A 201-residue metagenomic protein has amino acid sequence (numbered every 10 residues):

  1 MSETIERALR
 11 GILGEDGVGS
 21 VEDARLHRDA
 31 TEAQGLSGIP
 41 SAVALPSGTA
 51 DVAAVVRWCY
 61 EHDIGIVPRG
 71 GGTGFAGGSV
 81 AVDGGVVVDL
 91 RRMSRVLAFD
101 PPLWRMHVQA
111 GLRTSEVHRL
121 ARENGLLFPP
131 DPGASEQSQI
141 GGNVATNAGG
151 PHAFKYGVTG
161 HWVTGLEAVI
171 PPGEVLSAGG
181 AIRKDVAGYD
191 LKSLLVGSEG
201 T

Functional and structural regions predicted by a protein language model:
M1-R57, G74-W104, G133: N-terminal flexible segment immediately upstream of the FAD-binding catalytic core in FAD-dependent oxidoreductases
I5, I12, I39, I64-I66 (+3 more regions): Weak global preference for isoleucine
L13, E61-I64, G125-L126: A common structural junction motif
G19-S20, R28, V67, A148 (+1 more regions): Alpha-helical protein-protein interaction elements
G38-I66, R105, G150, E174 (+3 more regions): Soluble FAD-dependent oxygen oxidases
E61, V82-D83, W162, S198: Short, well-ordered loop/turn elements at secondary-structure boundaries
R69-T73: Glycine-rich beta-strand-to-loop/alpha-helix junction loops that act as flexible
R95-F99, W104-T201: FAD-binding subdomain of flavoenzyme oxidoreductases
